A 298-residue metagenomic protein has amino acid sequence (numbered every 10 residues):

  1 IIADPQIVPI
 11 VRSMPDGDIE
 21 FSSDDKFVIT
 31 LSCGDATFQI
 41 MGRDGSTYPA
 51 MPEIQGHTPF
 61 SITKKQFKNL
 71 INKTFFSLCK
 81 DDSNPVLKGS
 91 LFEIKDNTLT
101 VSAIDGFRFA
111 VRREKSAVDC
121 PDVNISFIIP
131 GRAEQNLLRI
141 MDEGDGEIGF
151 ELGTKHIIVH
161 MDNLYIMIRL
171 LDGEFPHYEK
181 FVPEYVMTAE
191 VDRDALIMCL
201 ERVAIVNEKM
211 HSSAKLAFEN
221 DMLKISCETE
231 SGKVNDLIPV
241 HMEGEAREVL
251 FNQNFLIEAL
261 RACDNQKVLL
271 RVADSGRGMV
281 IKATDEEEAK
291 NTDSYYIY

Functional and structural regions predicted by a protein language model:
I1-Y298: Structural preference for solvent-exposed beta-strand-turn elements and adjacent flexible terminal/loop segments within
